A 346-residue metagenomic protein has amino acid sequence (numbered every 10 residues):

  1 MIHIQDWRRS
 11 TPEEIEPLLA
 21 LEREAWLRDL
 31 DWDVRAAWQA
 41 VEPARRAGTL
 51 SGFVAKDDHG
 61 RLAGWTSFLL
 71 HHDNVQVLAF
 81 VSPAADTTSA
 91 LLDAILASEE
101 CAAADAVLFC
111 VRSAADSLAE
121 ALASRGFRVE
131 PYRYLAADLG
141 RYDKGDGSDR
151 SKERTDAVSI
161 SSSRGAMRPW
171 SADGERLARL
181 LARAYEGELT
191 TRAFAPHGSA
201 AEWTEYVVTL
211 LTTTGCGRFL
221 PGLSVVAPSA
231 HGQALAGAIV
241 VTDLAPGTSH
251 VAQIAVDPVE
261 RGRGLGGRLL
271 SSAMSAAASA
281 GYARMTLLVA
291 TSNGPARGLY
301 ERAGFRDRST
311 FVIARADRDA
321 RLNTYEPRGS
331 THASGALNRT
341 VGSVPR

Functional and structural regions predicted by a protein language model:
I2-L19, G165-A195: A short beta-loop-alpha structural element at the N-terminal edge of CoA-dependent acyl/N-acetyltransferase catalytic
W26, A36-C101, I239-T248: Conserved donor-binding loop and adjoining core beta-sheet/short helix segment in diverse acyl/aminoacyl transferases
V34, F68-H72, R192-H231, A236-G247 (+1 more regions): A conserved beta-strand-loop-helix scaffold within acyl/acetyltransferase catalytic domains
H72-N74, S82-A172, A314: Acyl-donor-binding surface of acyltransferase catalytic domains
A85-S98, V256, G262-S279, G298-R302: Conserved acetyl-CoA-binding loop-helix of GNAT-fold acetyltransferases
V107-V111, V251, M285-V289: Conserved hydrophobic beta-strand within the GNAT/NAT acetyltransferase core sheet that lines the active-site cleft
S113-P131, G267, T291-S309: Conserved active-site alpha-helix within GNAT-family acetyltransferase domains
P131-A166, A283-G294, R306-R346: C-terminal "cap" of GNAT-fold acetyltransferases
